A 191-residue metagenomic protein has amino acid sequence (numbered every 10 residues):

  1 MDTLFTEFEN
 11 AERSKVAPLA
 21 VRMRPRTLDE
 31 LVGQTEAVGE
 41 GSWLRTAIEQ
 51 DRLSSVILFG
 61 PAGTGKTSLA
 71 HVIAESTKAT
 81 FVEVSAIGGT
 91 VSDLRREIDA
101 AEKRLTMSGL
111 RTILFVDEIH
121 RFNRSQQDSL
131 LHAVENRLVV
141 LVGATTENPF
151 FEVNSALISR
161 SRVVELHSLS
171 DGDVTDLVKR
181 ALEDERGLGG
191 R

Functional and structural regions predicted by a protein language model:
M1-Q50: A short, basic N-terminal segment
D2-E12, T46-V84, D99-E102, L131-N136: Walker A/P-loop
D29, V56, V164: Conserved beta-strand position immediately N-terminal to the Walker
A37-S42, A79-I113, R124: Short glycine-rich substrate-engagement loop in P-loop NTPases that contacts/grips substrate
R45-E49, V116, H120-S159: Conserved catalytic/switch belt of AAA+ P-loop NTPases
G60-P61, V82-T90, T145-T146, L166: A short hydrophobic beta-strand->loop->alpha-helix junction that borders the nucleotide-binding pocket of P-loop NTPases
S85-I87, R162-T175: Conserved AAA+ ATPase "SRH/arginine-finger" region at the nucleotide-binding site
S170-R191: Conserved small helical "lid"/interfacial subdomain of P-loop NTPases
